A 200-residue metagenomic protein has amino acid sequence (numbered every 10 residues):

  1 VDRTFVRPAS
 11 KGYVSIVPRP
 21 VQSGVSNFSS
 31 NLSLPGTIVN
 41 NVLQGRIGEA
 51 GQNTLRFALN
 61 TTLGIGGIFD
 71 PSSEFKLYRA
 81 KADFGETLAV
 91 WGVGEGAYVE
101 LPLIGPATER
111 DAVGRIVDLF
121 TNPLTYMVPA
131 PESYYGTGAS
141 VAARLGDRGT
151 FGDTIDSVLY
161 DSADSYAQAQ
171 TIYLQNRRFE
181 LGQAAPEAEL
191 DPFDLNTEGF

Functional and structural regions predicted by a protein language model:
V1-T4, I38: Hydrophobic alpha-helical transmembrane segments
R3-V6, V25-S30: Short, surface-exposed glycine/acidic/tryptophan-bearing loops
F5-A9, A184-A185: Short coil/turn segments at secondary-structure boundaries
R7-P20: Membrane interface segments of multi-pass transport proteins and intramembrane proteases
R19-Q22, G45: Membrane-interface helix-boundary signature
N27-E109: Mid-length scaffold segments of soluble, non-membrane domains
E86, W91-F200: A structured, mid-to-C-terminal "fold-capping" secondary-structure block
